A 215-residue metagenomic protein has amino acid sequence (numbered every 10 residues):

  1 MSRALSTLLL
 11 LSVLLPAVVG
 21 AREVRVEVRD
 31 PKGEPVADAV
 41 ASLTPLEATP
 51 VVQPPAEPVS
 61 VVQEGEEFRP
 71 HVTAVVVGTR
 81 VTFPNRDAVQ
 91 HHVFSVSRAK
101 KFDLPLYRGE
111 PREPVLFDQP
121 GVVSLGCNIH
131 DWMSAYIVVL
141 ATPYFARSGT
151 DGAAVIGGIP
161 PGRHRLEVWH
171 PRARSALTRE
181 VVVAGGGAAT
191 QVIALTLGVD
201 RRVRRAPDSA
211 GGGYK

Functional and structural regions predicted by a protein language model:
M1-S2: N-terminal secretory signal peptides that target proteins for export/translocation
L5-S6, R25: Generic extreme N-terminus detector
S6-P16: Bacterial N-terminal signal peptides
A21-K215: Extracytoplasmic copper-binding redox domains, predominantly the cupredoxin/blue-copper superfamily
